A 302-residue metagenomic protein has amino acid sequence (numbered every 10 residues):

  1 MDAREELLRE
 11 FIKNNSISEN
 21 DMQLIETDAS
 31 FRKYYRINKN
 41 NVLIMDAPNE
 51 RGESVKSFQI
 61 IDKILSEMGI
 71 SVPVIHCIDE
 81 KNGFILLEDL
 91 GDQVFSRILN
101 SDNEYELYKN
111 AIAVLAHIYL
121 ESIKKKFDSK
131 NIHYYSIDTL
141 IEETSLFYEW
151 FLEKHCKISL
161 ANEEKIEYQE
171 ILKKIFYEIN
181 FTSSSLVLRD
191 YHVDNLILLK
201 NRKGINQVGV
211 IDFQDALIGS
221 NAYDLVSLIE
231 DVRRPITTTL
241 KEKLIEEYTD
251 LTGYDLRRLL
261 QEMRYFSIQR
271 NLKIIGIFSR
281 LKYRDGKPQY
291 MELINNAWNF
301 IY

Functional and structural regions predicted by a protein language model:
R4, L8, I12-K13, I123-H133 (+4 more regions): An alpha-helical support segment within catalytic cores of ATP-dependent transferases
I17-Y35: ATP-binding glycine-rich phosphate-binding loop
F31-N38, I44, I118-Y119, K173-Y223 (+1 more regions): Active-site acidic catalytic loop and adjacent metal/ATP-binding pocket of ATP-dependent phosphoryl transfer enzymes
R32-E142, L146, N180-F181: ATP-binding pocket architecture of kinase catalytic cores
G69, L115-K126, F151-H155, I179 (+5 more regions): A general structural signal marking secondary-structure boundaries and capping sites
T139, L188, Q214-I218, M263-I268: Secondary-structure capping and boundary motifs in well-ordered enzyme cores
S145-H155, I218-Y254, I268-D285, N296-Y302: Active-site activation/catalytic loop segments of kinase-like enzymes and analogous catalytic loops in related
Y254-R264: Acidic, serine/threonine- and proline-rich low-complexity regulatory regions
